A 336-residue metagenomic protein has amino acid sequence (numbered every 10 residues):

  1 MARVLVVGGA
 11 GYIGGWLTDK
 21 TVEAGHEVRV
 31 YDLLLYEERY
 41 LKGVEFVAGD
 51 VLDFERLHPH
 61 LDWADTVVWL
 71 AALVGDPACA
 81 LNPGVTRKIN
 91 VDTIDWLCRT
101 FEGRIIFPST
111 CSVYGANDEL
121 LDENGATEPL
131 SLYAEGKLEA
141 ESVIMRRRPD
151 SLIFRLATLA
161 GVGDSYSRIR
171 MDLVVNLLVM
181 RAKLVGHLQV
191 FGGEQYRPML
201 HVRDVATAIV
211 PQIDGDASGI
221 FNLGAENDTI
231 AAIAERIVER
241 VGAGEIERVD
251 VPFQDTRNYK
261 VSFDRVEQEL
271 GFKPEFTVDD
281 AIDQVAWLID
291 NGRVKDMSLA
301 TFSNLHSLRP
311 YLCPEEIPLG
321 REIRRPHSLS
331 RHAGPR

Functional and structural regions predicted by a protein language model:
L5-E23: N-terminal Rossmann NAD(P)H-binding glycine-rich loop of SDR-like oxidoreductase domains
G43-D53: Rossmann-fold cofactor-recognition segment
V51-I89: NAD(P)H-binding glycine-rich loop region in Rossmannoid oxidoreductase-like domains and their noncatalytic homologs
L52, L81, V85-W96, T127 (+2 more regions): Glycine-rich NAD(P)-binding loop of the Rossmann-fold in SDR/ketoreductase-type enzymes
W69, D95-L132, L152: Conserved Rossmann-fold NAD(P)-dependent oxidoreductase catalytic core, especially the SDR/UDP-sugar
C79, A157-S167, V174-L200, N222: A conserved pocket-lining segment of Rossmann-fold NAD(P)-dependent short-chain dehydrogenase/reductase
S109-T110, E141-D164: Conserved beta-loop-beta element that borders a ligand/cofactor-binding pocket
V185, V190-R336: C-terminal substrate-binding subdomain of Rossmann-fold SDR/epimerase-dehydratase oxidoreductases
